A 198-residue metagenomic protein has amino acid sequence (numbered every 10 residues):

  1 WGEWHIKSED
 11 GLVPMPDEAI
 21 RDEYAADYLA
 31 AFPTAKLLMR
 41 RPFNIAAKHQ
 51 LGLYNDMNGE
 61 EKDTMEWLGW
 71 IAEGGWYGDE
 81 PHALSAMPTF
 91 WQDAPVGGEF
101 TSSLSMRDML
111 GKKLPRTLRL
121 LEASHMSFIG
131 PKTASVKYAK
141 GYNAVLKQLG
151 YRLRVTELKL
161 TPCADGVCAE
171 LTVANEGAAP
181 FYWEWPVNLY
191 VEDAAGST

Functional and structural regions predicted by a protein language model:
W1-A134: Catalytic-core regions of glycoside hydrolase
A144-A194: Surface beta-strand/loop "capping" patches
S197-T198: A beta-strand/beta-hairpin structural motif
